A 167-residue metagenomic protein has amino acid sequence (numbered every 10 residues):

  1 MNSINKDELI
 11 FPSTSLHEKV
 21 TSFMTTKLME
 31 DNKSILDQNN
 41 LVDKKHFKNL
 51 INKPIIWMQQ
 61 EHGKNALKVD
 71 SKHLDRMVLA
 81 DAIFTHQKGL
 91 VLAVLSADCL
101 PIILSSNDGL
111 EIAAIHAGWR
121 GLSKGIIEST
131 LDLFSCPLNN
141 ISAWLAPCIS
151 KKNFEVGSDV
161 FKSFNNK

Functional and structural regions predicted by a protein language model:
M1-K167: Active-site microenvironment for binding and transforming phosphate-containing groups
